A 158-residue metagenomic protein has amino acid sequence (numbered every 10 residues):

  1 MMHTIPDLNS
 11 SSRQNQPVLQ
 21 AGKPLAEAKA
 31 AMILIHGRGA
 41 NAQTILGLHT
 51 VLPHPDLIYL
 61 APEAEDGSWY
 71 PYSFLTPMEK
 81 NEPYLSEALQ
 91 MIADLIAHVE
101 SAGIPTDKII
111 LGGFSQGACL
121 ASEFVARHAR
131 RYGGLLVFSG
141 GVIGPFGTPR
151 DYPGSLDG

Functional and structural regions predicted by a protein language model:
H3-T106: Serine-hydrolase catalytic machinery in alpha/beta-hydrolase-like enzymes
K23, V142-G158: The feature captures the conserved acid-bearing segment of alpha/beta-hydrolase catalytic domains
G47, E123-R127: Active-site signature of alpha/beta-hydrolase-fold catalytic machinery across serine- and Asp/Cys-nucleophile hydrolases
D56-L57, K108, Y132, G158: A generic structural signal for alpha->beta connector loops
P62-E63, G112, L136-S139: Alpha/beta-hydrolase-fold catalytic nucleophile elbow
G112-G117, A121: Gly/Ala-rich beta-loop-alpha elbow adjacent to hydrolase catalytic centers
L120-F124, F146: Hydrolases whose catalytic domains are alpha/beta-hydrolase-1, hotdog thioesterase, or metallo-beta-lactamase-like
R130-I143: A conserved short beta-strand
